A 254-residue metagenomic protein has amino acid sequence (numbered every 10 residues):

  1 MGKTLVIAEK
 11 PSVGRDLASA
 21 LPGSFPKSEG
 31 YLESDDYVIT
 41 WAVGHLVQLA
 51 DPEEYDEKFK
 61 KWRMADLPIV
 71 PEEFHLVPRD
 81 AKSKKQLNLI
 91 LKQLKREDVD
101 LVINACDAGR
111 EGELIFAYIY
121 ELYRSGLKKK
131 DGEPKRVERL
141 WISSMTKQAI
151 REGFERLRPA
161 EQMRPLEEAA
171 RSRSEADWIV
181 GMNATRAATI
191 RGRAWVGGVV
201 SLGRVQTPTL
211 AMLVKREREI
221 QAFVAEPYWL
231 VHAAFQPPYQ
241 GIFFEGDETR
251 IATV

Functional and structural regions predicted by a protein language model:
M1-M182, E245-A252: Intrinsically disordered, low-complexity regulatory segments
A8, D177-A252: Prokaryote-biased recognition of long, low-complexity C-terminal linker/tail segments that are poorly structured
